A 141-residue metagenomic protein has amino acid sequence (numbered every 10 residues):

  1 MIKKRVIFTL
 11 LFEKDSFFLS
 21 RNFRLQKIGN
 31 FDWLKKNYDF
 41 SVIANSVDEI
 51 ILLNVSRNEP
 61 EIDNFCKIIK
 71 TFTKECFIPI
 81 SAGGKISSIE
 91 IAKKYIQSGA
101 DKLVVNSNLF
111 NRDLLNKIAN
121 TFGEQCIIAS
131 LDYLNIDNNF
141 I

Functional and structural regions predicted by a protein language model:
M1-F77, I86-E90, K94, F110 (+2 more regions): Conserved N-terminal beta1-alpha1 strand-loop-helix module at the mouth
A82: Conserved phosphate/oxyanion-binding catalytic-loop motifs
I89-K117: Glycine-rich phosphate-binding active-site loops on the catalytic face of alpha/beta enzymes
D113-I127: C-terminal helical cap(s) of enzyme catalytic domains, especially alpha/beta-barrels
